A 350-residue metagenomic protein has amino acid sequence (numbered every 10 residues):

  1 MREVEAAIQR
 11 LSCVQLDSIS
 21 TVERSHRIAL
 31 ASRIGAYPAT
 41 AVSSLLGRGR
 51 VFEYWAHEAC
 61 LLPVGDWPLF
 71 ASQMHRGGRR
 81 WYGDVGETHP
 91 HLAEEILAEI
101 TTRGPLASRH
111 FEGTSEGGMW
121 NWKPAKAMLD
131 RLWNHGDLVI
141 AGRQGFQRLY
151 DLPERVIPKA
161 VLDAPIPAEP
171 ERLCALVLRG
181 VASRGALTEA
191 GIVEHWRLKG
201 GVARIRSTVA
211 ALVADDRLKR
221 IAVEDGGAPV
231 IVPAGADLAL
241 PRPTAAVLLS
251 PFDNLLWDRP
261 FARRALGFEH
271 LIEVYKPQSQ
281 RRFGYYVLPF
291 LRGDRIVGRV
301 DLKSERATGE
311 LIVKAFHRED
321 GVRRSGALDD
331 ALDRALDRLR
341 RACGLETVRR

Functional and structural regions predicted by a protein language model:
M1-R350: Long, charged, low-complexity, helical-prone intrinsically disordered regions
